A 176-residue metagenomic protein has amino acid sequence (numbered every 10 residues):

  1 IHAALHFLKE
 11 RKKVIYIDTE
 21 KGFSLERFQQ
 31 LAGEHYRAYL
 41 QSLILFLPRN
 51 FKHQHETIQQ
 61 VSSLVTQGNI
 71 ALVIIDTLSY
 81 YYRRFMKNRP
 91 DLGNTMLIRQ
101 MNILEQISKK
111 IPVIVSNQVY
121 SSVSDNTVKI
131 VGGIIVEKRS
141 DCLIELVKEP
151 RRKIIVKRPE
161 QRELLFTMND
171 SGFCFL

Functional and structural regions predicted by a protein language model:
I1-Q60: Conserved P-loop
E10-R11, N69, P150: Short loop/turn segments at connectors of secondary-structure elements within structured domains
D18, L47, T77, K148 (+1 more regions): Flexible glycine-/small-residue-rich
A38-Q41, G68, K138: Structured loop/turn residues at beta-strand edges in well-structured enzyme cores
P48-H53, I58-I135: P-loop NTPase motor core
E105-L176: Phosphate-binding/switch region of NTP-binding enzymes
